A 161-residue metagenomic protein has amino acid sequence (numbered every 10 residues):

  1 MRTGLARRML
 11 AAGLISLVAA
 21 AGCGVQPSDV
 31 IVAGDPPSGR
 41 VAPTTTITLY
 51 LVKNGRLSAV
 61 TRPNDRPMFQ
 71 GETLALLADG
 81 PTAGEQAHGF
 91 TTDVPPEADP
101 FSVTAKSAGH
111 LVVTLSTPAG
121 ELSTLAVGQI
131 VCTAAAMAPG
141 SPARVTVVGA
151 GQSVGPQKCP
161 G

Functional and structural regions predicted by a protein language model:
M1-G161: Bimodal "functional hotspot" detector
